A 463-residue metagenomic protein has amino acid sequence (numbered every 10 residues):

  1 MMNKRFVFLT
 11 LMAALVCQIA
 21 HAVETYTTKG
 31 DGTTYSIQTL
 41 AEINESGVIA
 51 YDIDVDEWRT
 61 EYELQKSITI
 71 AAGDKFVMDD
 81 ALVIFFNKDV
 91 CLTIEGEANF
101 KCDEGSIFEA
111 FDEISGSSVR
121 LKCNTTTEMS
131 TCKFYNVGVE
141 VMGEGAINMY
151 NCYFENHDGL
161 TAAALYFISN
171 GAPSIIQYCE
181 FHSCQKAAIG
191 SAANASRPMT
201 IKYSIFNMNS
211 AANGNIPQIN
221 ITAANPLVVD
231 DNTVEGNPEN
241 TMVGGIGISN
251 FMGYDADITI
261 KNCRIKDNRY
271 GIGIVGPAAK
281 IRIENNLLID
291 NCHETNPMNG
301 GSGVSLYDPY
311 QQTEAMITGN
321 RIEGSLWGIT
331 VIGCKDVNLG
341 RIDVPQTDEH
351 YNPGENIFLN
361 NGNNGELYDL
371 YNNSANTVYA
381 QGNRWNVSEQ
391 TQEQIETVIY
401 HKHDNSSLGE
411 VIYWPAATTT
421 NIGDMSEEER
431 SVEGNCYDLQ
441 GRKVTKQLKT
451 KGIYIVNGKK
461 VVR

Functional and structural regions predicted by a protein language model:
N3-F6, K451-R463: C-terminal tail/sorting-segment detector
L9-Q18: Bacterial N-terminal signal peptides
V23-A279, I289-T318, G324-G333, V337 (+3 more regions): Beta-strand/loop edge motif enriched in small/polar residues
Y35, V444, V461-V462: Short, isolated positions in well-ordered beta-strands
Q381, L439-G441, V456: Short, ordered coil/turn segments that flank beta-strands lining enzyme active or ligand-binding pockets
A417-Q440: Residue-level detector of functionally pivotal "anchor" positions at catalytic/ligand-binding pockets or at interdomain
V444-T450: Conserved beta-loop-beta connector loops within the AMP-binding
